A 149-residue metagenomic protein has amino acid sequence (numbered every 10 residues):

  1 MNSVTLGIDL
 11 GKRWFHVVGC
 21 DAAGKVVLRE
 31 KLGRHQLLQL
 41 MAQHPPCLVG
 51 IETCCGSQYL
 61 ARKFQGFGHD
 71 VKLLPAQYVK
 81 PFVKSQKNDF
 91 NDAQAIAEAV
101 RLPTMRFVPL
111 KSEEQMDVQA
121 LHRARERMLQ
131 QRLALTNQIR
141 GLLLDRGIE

Functional and structural regions predicted by a protein language model:
M1-E149: A detector of single, family-specific signature residues that are central to catalytic or substrate-handling motifs
